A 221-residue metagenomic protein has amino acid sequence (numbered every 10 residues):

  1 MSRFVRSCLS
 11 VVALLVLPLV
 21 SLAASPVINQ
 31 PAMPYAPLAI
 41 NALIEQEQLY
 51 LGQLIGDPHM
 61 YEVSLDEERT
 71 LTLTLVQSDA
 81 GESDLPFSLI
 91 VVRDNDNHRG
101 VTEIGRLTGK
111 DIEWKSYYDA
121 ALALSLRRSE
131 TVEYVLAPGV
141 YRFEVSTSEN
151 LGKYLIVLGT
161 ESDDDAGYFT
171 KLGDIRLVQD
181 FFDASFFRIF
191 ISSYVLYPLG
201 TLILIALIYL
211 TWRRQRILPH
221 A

Functional and structural regions predicted by a protein language model:
M1-E68: N-terminal pre-first-transmembrane soluble regions of secretory-pathway and organelle membrane proteins
F4-S7, G100, L107, R128-S129 (+1 more regions): Positively charged, low-complexity intrinsically disordered regions
S25-P34, Y61, F87-H98, R128-A221: C-terminal edge strands of extracellular/lumenal beta-sandwich accessory domains
M60-A80, Y141-T147: Hydrophobic beta-strand segments within beta-rich accessory/binding domains
T72, Q77-D94: Post-signal peptide N-terminal segment of secreted/secretory-pathway proteins
A80-S83, L107-E113, G152: A short local loop/turn or secondary-structure capping micro-motif enriched for an aromatic residue
V91-E113: Alpha-helical transmembrane helix bundles of large polytopic membrane transport and channel proteins
R106-Y134: Extended, solvent-exposed segments with strong compositional bias
